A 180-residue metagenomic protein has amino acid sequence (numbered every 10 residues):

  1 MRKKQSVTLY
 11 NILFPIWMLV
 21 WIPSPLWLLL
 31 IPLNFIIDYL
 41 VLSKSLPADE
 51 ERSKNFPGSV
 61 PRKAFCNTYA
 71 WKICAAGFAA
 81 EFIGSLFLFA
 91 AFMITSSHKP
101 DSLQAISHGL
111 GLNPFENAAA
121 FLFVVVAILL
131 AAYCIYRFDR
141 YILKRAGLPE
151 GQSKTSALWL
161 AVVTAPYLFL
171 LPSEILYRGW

Functional and structural regions predicted by a protein language model:
M1-W180: Juxtamembrane/disordered regions of integral membrane proteins
